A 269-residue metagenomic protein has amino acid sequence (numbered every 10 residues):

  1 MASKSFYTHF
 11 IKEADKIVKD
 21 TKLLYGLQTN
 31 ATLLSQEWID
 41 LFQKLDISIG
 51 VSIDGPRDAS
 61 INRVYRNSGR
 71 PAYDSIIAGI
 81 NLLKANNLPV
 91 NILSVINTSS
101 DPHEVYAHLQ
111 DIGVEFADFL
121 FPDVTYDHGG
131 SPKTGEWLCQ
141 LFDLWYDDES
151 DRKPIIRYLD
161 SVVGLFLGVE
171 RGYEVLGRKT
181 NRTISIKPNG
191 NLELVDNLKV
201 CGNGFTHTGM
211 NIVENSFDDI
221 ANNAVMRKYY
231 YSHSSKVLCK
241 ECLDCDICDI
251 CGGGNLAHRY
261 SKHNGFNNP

Functional and structural regions predicted by a protein language model:
S3-T125: Radical SAM/AdoMet-radical enzyme domain recognition
H103-E174: Long, K/E/R/D-enriched contiguous segments that form extended
E136-F166, N197-L243: C-terminal accessory region of radical SAM enzymes
L176-N181: Short, small/polar residue-rich loop motifs at catalytic or cofactor-binding pockets
K187-N189: Short, acidic, Ser/Thr-enriched surface-loop or helix-capping motifs
N191, V200-N203, I212, S235-P269: Radical SAM enzyme core and accessory elements
